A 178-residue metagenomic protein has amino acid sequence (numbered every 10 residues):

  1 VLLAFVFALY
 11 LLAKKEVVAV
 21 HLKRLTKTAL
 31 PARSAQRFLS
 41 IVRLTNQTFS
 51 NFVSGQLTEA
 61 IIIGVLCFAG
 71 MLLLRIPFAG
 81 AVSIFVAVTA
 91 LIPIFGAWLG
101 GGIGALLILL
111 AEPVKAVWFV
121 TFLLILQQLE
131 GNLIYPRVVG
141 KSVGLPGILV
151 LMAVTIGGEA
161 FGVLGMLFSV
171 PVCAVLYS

Functional and structural regions predicted by a protein language model:
L2-L107, V117-W118: Alpha-helical transmembrane segments and their immediate interhelical loop/hinge regions in multi-pass membrane
P113-S178: Hydrophobic alpha-helical transmembrane segments of membrane transport and translocation systems, primarily multi-pass
